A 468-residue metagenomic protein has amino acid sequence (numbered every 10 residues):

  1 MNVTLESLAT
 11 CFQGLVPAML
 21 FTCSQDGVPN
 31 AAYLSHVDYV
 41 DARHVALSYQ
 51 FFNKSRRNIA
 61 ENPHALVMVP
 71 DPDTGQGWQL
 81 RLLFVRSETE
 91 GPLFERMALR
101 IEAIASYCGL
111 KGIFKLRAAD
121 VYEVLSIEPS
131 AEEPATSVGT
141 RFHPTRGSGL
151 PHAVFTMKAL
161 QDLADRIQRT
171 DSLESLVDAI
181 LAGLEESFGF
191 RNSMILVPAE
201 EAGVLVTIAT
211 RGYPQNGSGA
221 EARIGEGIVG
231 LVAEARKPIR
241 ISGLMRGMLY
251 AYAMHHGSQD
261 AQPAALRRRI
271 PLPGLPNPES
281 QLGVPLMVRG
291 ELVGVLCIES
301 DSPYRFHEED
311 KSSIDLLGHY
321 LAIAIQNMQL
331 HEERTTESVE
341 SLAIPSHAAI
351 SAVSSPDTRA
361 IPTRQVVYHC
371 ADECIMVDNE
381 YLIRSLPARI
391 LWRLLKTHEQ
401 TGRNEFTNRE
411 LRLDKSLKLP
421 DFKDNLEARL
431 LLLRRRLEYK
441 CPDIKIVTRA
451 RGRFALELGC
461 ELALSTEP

Functional and structural regions predicted by a protein language model:
G27, T136-E174, T207, V293: Signal-transmission linkers at sensory-effector interfaces
T170-I208, N216-G217, M328: Helix-loop-beta substructure at the N-terminus of cytosolic sensory domains that couple signal/ligand detection
I208, Q215-G274: Regulatory sensory and allosteric helical modules in signal-transduction proteins and certain transcription factors
N216, P276-E279, V293, E299-L316: Regulatory loop-to-helix N-cap segments in sensory/regulatory domains that couple ligand/signal detection
I270, E279-M287: A short, aliphatic-rich beta-strand micro-motif
T336-A388, W392, I444-V447, R451-A455 (+1 more regions): Short boundary/linker motifs that mark transitions into or out of structured domains
E380-D414, L433: Short amphipathic alpha-helical recognition elements used for nucleic-acid or partner binding across transcription
I383-L391, L419-K440: DNA-recognition element of transcription regulators
